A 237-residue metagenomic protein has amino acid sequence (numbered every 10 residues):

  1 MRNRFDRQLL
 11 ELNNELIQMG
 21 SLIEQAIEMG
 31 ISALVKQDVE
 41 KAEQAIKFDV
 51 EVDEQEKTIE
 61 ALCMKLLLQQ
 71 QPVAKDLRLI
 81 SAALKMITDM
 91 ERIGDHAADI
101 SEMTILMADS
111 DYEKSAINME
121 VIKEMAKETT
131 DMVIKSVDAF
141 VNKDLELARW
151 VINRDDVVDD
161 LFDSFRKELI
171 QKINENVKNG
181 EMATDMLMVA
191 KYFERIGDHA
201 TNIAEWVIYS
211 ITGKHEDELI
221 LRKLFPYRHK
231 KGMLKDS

Functional and structural regions predicted by a protein language model:
M1-S237: Cytosolic, long alpha-helical scaffolding segments
